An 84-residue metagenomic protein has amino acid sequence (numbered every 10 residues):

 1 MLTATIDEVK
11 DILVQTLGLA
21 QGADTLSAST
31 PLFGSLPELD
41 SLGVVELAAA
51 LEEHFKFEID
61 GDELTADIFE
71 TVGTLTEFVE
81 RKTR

Functional and structural regions predicted by a protein language model:
M1-A23, E77-R84: Thiotemplate assembly-line natural product biosynthesis machinery
S29-P37: N-terminal helix-turn-helix DNA-binding core of bacterial DNA-binding proteins
G43-I68: Phosphopantetheinylated carrier protein domains
E70-E77: Short, cationic-aromatic polyanion-contact patches
